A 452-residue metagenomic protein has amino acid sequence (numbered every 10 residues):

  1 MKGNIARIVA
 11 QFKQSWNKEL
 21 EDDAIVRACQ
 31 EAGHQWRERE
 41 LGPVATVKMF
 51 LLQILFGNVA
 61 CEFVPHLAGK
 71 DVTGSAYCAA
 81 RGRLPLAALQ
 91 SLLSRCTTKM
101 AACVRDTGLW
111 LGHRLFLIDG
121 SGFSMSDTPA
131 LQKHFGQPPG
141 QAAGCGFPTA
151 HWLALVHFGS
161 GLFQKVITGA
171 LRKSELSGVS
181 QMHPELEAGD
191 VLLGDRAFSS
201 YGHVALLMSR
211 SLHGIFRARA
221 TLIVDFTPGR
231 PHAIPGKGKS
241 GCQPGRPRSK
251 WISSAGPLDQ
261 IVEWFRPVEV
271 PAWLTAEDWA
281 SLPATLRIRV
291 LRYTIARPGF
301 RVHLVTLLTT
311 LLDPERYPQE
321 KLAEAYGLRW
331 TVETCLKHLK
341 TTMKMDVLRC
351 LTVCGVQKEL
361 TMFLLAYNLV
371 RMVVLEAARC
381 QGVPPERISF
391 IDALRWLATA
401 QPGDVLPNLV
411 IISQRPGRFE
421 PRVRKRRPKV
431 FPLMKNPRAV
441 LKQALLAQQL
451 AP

Functional and structural regions predicted by a protein language model:
M1-N58, V64, V72, A79-L84 (+4 more regions): Single, function-defining residue in the core of a domain
T98-D106: A short, well-structured juxtamembrane/interface segment
